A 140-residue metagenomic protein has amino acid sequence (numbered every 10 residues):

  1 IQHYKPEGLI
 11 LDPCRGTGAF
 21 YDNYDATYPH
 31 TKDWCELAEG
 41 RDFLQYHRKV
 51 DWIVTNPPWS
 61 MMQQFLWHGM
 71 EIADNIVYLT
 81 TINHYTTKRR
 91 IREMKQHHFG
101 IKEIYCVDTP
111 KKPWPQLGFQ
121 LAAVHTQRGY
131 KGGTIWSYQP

Functional and structural regions predicted by a protein language model:
I1-P140: Class I S-adenosyl-L-methionine-dependent methyltransferase catalytic core
